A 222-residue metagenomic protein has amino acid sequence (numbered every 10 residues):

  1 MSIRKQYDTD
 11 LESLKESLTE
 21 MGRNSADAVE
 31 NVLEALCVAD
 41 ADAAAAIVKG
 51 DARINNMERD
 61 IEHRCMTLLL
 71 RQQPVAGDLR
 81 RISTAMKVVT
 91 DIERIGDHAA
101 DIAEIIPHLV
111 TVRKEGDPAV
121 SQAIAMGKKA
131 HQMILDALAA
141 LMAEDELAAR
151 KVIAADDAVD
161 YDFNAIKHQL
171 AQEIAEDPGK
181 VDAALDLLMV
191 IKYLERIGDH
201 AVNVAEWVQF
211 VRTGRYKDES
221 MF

Functional and structural regions predicted by a protein language model:
M1-F222: Cytosolic, long alpha-helical scaffolding segments
